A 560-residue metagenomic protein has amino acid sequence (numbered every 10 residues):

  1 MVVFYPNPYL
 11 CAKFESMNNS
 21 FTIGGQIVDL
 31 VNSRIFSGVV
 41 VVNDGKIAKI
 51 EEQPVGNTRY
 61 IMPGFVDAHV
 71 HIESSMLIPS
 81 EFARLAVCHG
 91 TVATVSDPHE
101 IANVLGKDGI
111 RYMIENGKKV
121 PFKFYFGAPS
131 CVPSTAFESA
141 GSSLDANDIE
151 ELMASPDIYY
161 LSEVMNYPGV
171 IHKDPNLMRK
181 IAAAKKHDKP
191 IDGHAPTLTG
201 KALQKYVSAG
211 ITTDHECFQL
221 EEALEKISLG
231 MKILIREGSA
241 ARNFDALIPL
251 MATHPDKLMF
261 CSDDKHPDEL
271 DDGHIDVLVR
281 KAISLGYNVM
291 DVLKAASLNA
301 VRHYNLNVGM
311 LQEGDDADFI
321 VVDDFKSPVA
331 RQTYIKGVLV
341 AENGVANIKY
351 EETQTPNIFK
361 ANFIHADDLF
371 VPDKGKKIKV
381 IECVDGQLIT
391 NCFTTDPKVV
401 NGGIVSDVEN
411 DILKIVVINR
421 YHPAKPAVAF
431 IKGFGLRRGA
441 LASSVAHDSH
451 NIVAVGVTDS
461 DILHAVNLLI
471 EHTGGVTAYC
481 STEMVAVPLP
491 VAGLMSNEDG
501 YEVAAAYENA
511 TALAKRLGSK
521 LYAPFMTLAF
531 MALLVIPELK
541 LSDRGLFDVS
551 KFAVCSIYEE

Functional and structural regions predicted by a protein language model:
V3-G38, V42-N43, E51, V87-H89 (+2 more regions): Active-site microenvironment of metallo-dependent hydrolases
N18-G24, D44, K49-S96: Replace "His-x-His-based motif
G64-V66, F126, F260, V455: Residue-level marker for buried hydrophobic side chains located in beta-strands that build the well-ordered beta-sheet
V66-I78, P133-A146, T212: Active-site mouth loops of central-metabolism enzymes
A83-P190, A486-P488: Divalent-metal coordination cores built from histidine and acidic residues
P98-I101, P129-S130, N166, P196-T197 (+5 more regions): Short, ordered loop/turn segments at secondary-structure junctions
L105-G109, T135-G141, H172-N176, A202-Y206 (+8 more regions): Short acidic, glycine/serine/threonine-rich loops at helix termini
S143-S162, G169-L234, S239-F260, L270-D291 (+1 more regions): Histidine/acidic residue-rich metal-binding segments in metalloenzymes
